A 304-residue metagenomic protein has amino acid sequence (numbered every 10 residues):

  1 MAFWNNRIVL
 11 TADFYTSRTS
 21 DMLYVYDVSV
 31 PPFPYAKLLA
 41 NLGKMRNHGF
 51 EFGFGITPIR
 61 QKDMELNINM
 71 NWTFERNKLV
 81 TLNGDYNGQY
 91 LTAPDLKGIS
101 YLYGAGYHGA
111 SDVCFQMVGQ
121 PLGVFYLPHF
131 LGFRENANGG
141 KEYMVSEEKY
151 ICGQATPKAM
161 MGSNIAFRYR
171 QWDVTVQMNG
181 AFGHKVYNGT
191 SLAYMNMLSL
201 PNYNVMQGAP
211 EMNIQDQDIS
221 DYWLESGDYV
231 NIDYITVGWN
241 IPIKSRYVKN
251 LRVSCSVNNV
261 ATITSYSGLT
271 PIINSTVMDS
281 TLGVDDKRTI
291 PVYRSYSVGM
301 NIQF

Functional and structural regions predicted by a protein language model:
M1-F33, T73: Membrane-embedded beta-barrel scaffold of Gram-negative outer-membrane proteins
M1-W4, V9, G98-T175, N213-G227 (+3 more regions): Outer-membrane beta-barrel transmembrane strand signature
I8-L10, L66-I68, W72, S163 (+3 more regions): Transmembrane beta-strands of outer-membrane beta-barrel proteins
F14-S20, I56-P58, W72-K78, Y169-Q171 (+5 more regions): Transmembrane beta-strands of outer-membrane beta-barrel pores
Y26-Y35, N83-A93, S191-P201, Y266-D279: Flexible, surface-exposed loop regions and adjacent strand-edge segments of Gram-negative outer-membrane beta-barrel
A40-G43, F50, T57-A155, N258-G268: Conserved small-residue
E51-G53, V292-F304: Outer-membrane beta-barrel "beta-signal"
N179-V260, S265, I272-N274, L282: Extracytoplasmic gating/loop element in the C-terminal half of outer-membrane beta-barrel translocons and assembly
